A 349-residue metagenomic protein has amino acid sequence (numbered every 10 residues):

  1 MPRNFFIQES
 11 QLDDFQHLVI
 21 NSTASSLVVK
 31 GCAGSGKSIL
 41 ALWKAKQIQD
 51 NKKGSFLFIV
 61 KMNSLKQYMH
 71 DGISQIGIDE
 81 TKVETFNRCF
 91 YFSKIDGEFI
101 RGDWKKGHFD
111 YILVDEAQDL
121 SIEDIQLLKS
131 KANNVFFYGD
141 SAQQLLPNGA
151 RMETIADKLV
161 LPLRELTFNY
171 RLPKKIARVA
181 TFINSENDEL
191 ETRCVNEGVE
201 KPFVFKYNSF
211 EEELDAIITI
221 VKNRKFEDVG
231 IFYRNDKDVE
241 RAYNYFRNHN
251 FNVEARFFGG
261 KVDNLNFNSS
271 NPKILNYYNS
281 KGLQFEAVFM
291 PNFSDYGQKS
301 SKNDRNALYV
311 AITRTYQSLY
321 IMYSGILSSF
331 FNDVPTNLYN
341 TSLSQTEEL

Functional and structural regions predicted by a protein language model:
P2-I78, N87-F92, K106-G107, Y111-V114 (+2 more regions): Conserved helicase motor core of SF1/SF2 NTP-dependent helicases
K82-E84: Conserved SAM-binding strand-loop segment of SAM-dependent methyltransferases
K94-W104: Conserved helix/coil segment N-terminal to the catalytic DExD/H
